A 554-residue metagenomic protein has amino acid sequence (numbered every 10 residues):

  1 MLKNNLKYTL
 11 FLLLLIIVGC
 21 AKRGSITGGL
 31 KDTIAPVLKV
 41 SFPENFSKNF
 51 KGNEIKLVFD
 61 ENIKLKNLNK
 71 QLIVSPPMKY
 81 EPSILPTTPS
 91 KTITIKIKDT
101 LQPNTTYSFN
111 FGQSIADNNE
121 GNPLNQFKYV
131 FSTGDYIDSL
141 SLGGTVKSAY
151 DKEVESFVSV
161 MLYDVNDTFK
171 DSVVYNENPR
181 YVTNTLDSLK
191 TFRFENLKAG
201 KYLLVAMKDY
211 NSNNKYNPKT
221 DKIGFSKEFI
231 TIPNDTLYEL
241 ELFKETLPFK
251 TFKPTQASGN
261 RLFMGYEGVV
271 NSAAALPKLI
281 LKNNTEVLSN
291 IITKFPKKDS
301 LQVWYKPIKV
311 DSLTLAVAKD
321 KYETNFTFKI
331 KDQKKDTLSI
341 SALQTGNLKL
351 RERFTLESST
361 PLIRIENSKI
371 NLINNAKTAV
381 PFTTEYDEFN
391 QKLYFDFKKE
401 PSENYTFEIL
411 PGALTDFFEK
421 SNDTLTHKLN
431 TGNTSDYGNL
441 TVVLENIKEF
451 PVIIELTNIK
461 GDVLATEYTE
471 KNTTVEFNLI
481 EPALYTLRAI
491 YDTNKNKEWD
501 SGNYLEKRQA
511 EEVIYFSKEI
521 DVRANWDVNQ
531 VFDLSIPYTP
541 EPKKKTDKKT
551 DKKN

Functional and structural regions predicted by a protein language model:
L2-N5, C20-M207, K219, I223-F225 (+6 more regions): Acidic, low-complexity Ser/Thr/Gly/Pro-rich repeat segments typical of extracellular/periplasmic and surface-exposed
N4-L12: Sec-dependent signal peptide recognition, specifically the positively charged N-region followed immediately by
T133-Y136, Y238-T246, T431-Y437, V443-N446 (+1 more regions): Conserved "repeat-terminator" motif of extracellular CCP/Sushi domains
D209-K219, D492-S501: Acidic, glycine-anchored loop motifs typical of Ca2+
S226-N234, Q509-S517: Short, composition-biased linear "edge" segments at structural boundaries
W526-N554: Gram-negative outer-membrane assembly/targeting C-terminal domains
